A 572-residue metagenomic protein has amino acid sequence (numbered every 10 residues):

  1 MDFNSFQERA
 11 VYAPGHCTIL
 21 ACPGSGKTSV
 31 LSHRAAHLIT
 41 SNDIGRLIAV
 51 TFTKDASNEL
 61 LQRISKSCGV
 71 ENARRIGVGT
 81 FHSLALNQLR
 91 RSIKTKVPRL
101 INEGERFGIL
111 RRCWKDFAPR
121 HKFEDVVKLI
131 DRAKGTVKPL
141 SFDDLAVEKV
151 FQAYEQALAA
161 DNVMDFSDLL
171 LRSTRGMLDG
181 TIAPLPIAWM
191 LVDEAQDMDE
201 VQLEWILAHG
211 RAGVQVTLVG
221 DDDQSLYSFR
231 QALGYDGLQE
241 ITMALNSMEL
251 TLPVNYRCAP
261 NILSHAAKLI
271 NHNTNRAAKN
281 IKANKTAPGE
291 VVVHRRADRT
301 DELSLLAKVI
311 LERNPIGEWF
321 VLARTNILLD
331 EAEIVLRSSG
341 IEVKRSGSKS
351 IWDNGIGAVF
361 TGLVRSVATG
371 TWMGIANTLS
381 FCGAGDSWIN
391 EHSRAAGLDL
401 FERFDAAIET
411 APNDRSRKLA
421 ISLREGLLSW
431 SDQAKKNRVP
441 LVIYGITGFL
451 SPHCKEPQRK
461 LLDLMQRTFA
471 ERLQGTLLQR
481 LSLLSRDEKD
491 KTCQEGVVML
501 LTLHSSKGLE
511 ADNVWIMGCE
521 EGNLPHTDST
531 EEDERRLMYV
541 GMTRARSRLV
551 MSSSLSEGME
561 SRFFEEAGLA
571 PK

Functional and structural regions predicted by a protein language model:
M1-K96, S264-A267, T543: P-loop NTPase Walker
M1-S25, S29-V30, R46-I48, C113-E194 (+4 more regions): Accessory N-terminal region flanking or inserted into the helicase ATPase core in nucleic-acid motor proteins
M1-Y12, H16-P23, P98, S247-V254 (+2 more regions): Inter-lobe coupling/hinge region of RecA-like P-loop helicase motors
G79-L86, L191-E194, V219, T325 (+3 more regions): Conserved helicase core region in the C-terminal RecA-like lobe
K96-N162, A406-Y444: Coupling/switch/interface segments within P-loop NTPase motor domains and analogous charged loops in nucleic-acid
L203-R295, F564: Conserved RecA-like helicase ATPase core segment that couples NTP binding/hydrolysis to strand translocation
M243-A244, P288, R313-H453: ATPase/helicase motor core of nucleic-acid motors
R403-S505, N523-H526, R546, V550 (+1 more regions): Accessory C-terminal helicase-associated subdomains
